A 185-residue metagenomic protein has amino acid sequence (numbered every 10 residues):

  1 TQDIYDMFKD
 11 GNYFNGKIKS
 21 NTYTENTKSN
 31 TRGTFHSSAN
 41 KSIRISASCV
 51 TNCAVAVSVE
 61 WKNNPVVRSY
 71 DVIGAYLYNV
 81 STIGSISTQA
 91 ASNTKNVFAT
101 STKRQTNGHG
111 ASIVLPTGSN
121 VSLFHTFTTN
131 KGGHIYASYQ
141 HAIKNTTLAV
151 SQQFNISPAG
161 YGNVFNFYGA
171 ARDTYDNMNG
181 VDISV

Functional and structural regions predicted by a protein language model:
T1-S38: N-terminal propeptides/leader regions of secreted preproproteins that are proteolytically removed before maturation
T24-V185: Mature secreted bioactive peptide module from preproproteins
